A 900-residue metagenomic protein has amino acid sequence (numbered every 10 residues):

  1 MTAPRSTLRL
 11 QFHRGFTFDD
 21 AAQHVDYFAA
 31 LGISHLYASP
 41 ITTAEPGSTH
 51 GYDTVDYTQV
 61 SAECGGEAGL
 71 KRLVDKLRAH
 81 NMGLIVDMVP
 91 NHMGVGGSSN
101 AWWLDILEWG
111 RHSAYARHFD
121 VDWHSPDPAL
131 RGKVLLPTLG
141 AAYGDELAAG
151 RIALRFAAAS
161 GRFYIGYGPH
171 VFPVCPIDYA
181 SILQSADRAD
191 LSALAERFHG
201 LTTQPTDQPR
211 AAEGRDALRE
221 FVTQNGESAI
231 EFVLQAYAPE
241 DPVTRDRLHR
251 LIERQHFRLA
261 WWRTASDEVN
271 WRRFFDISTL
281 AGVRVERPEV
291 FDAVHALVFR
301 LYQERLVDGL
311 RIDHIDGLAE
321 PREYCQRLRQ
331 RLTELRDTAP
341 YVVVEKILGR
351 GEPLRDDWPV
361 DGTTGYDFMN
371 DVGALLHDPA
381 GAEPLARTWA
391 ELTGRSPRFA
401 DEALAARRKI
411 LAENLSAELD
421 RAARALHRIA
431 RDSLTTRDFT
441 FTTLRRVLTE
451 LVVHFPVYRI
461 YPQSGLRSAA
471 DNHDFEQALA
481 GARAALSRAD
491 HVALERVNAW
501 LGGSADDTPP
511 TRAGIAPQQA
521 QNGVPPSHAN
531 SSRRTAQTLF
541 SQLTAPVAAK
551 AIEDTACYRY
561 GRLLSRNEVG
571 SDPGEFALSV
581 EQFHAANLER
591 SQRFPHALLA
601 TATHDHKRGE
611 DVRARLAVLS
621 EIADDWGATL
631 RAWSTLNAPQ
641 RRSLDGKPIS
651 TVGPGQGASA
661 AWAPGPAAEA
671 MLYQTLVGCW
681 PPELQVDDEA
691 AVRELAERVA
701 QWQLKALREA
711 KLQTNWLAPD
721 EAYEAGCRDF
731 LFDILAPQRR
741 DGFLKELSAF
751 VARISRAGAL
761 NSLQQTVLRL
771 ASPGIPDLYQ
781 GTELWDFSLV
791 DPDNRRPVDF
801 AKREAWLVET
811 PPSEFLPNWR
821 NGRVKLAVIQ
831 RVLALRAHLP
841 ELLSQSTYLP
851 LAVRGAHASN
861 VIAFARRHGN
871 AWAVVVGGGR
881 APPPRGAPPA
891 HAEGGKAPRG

Functional and structural regions predicted by a protein language model:
M1-R5, R9-G15, A44-D53, T58-I85 (+9 more regions): Alpha-amylase-like alpha-glycosidases and glucanotransferases acting on alpha-linked glucans and related
A21-A44, L297-G309: Catalytic domains of carbohydrate-active enzymes, especially glycoside hydrolases
S48, V95-S98, D611, W785-R795 (+1 more regions): Cytochrome P450 core scaffold surrounding the K-helix E-X-X-R motif and the conserved "meander" helix-loop region
R467-A469, L789-V824: C-terminal RecA-like lobe
E589-R590, P595-H596, T766-N794: Amphipathic alpha-helical/coiled-coil segments positioned at domain termini
I734-R753, G822-L849: Amphipathic alpha-helical
V824, R854-G894, P898: Carbohydrate-binding surface patches
